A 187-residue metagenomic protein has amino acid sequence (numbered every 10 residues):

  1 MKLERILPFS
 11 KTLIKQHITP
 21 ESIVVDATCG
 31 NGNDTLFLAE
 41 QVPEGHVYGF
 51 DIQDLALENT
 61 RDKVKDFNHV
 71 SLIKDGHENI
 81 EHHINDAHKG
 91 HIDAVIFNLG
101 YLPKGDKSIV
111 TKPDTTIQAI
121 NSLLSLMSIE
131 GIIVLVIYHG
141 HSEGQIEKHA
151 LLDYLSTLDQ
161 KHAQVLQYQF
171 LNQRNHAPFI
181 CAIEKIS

Functional and structural regions predicted by a protein language model:
M1-S22, N33-L36: S-adenosyl-L-methionine
T19, V42, M127-I129: Helix-to-beta-strand junctions that scaffold the AdoMet/dcAdoMet cofactor pocket in Class I SAM-dependent enzymes
N31-E44: Conserved SAM-binding loop of SAM-dependent methyltransferases across substrates and taxa, primarily the Class I
H46-D51: Conserved SAM-binding motif I beta-strand of class I
E58-K89: S-adenosyl-L-methionine
G100-Q118: Mobile active-site "lid"/loop adjacent to the S-adenosyl-L-methionine
L126, E130-I137: Conserved beta-strand signature within the Rossmann-like core of class I S-adenosyl-L-methionine
G144-S187: Class I S-adenosyl-L-methionine
